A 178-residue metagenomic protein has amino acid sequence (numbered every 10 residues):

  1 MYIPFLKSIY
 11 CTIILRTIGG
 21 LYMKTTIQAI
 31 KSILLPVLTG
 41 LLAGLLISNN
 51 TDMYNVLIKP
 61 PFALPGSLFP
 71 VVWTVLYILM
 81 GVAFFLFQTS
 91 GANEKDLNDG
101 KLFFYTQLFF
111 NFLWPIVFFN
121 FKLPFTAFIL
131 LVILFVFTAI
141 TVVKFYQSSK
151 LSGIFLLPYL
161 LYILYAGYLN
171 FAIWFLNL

Functional and structural regions predicted by a protein language model:
Y2-Y22: Short, Lys/Arg-enriched N-terminal segments with co-localized hydrophobic residues within the first ~10-30 amino acids
V37-D52: Alpha-helical transmembrane segments of multi-pass membrane proteins
N49-F62, L176-N177: Membrane-interface helix termini and inter-helical loops of multi-pass transporters
L64-I78, K122-I133: Membrane-interface loop-to-helix entry segments
I78-P115: Helix-adjacent hinge/juxtasegments
W114-F125, W174-L178: Membrane-interface helix caps and helix-loop-helix hairpins in membrane proteins
F118-L123, A139-G153: Membrane-helix boundary connector in multi-pass membrane proteins
Y146-L178: Terminal transmembrane helical module of multi-pass membrane proteins
